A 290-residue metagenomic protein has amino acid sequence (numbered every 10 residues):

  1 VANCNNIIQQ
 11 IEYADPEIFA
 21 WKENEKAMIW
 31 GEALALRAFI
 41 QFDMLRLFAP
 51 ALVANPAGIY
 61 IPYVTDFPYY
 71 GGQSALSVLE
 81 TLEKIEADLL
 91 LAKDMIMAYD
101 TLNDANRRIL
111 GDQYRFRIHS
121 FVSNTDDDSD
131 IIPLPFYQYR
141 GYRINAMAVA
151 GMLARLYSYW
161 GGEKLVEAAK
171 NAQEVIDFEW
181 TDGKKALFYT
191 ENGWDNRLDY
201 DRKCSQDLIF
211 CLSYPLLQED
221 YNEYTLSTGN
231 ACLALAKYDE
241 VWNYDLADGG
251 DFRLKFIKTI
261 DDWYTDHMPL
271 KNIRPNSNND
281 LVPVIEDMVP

Functional and structural regions predicted by a protein language model:
V1, A98, I109, Y114-F116 (+3 more regions): Elongated scaffold/linker segments in the mid-to-C-terminal portions of large proteins
V1-F48, P68-E80, M95-M97, V282-P290: Conserved, well-structured interaction surfaces
N3, I7, L34, T81 (+5 more regions): Alpha-helical solenoid repeat scaffolds, predominantly canonical TPR units
N6-A14, M44-L45, A92, Y99 (+1 more regions): Alpha-helical solenoid scaffolds that mediate protein-protein interactions, centered on TPR/SEL1-like repeats but also
I11-A27, M95-N124, I132-G141, G183-A186: Flexible helix-coil transition and linker loops at the boundaries of alpha-helical arrays
N24, I29-G31, P56, I61 (+2 more regions): Start-of-helix signal in alpha-solenoid helical-repeat scaffolds, especially tetratricopeptide repeats
F48-L52, Q73-L82, Y159-K170: Short coil/turn connectors between adjacent alpha-helices in alpha-solenoid helical repeat scaffolds
L90, T101, A146-A186: Aromatic-residue-lined binding/catalytic grooves and analogous aromatic/hydrophobic interfacial grooves in multimeric
